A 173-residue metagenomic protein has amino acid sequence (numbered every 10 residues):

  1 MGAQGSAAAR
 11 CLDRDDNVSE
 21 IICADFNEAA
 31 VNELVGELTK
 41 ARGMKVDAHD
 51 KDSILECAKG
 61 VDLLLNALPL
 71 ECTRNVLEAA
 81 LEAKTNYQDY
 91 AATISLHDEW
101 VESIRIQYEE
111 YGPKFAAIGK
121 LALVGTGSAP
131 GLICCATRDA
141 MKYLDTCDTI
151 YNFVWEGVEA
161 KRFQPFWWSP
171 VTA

Functional and structural regions predicted by a protein language model:
M1: Glycine-rich Rossmann-fold phosphate-binding loop(s) that bind the pyrophosphate of adenine dinucleotide cofactors
Q4: Hydrophobic/small residue at the entry helix of a nucleotide-binding pocket
L12: Aromatic pocket-lining residues of Rossmann-like dinucleotide-binding sites
E20-I22: Short beta-strand element of Class I
D25-N27, E156: Residues in the short beta-alpha loop(s) of Rossmann-like NAD(P)-binding domains
K45-N75: Conserved Rossmann-fold cofactor-binding substructure of NAD(P)-dependent oxidoreductases
Y90-K120: Rossmann-fold NAD(P)-binding glycine/threonine-rich loop
A116-A173: Rossmann-like dinucleotide-binding core of oxidoreductases
